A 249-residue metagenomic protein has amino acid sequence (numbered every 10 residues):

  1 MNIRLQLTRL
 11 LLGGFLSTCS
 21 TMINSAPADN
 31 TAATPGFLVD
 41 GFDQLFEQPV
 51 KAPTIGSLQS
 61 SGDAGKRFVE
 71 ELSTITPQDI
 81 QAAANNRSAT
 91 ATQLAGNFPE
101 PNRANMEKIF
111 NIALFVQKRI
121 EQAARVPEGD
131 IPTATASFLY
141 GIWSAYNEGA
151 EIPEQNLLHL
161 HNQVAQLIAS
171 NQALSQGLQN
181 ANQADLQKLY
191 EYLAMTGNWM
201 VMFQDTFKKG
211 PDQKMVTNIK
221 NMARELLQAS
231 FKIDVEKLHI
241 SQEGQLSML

Functional and structural regions predicted by a protein language model:
N2-L11: Bacterial N-terminal signal peptides that target proteins for export
T18-I23: N-terminal signal peptide c-region/cleavage motif recognized by signal peptidases
A26-P127, I131, D234: N-terminal Sec/ER secretory leader and immediately downstream segment of secreted/extracellular precursors
D29-T31, G36-D40, L45-F46, M200-L249: A cross-kingdom marker for long, charged
F68-Q93, G177-K214: Long, charge-rich low-complexity segments
N105-E128, I168-A181, A223-A229, V235 (+1 more regions): Short amphipathic alpha-helical segments and their helix-coil junctions
I120-T206: Extended amphipathic alpha-helical interaction segments
